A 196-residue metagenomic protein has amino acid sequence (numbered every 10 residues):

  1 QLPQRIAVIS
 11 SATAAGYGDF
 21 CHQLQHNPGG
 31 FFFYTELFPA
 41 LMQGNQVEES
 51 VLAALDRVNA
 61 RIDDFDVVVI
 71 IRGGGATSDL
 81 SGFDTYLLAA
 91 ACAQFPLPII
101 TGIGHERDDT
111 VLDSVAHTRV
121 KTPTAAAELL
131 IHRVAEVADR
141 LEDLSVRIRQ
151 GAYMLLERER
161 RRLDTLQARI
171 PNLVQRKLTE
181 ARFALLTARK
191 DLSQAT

Functional and structural regions predicted by a protein language model:
Q1-D79, D84-F95: Phosphate-binding glycine-rich loops and their immediate beta-loop-alpha structural context
I6-I9, I62, I70-I71, I99-I103 (+3 more regions): Weak global preference for isoleucine
S10-T13, P39, R72-G73, T101-I103 (+3 more regions): Flexible glycine-/small-residue-rich
G16-G18, G29-G30, G44, G73-G75 (+6 more regions): Residue-identity detector for glycine
F32-E36, Y86-E106, V111, P123-E128: Short, acidic/small-residue loops that bind anionic groups at enzyme active sites
H105-T196: Charged, elongated alpha-helical interaction scaffolds
